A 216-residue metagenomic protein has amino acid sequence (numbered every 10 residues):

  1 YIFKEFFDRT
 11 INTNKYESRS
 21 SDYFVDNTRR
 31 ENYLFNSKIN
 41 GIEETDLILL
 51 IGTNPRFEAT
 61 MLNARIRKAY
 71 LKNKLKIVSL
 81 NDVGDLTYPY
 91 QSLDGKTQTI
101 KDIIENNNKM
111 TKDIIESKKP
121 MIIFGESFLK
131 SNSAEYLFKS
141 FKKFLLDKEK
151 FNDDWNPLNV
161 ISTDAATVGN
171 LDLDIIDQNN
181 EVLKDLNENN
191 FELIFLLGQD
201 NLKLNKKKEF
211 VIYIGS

Functional and structural regions predicted by a protein language model:
Y1-S216: Catalytic alpha/large subunits of respiratory electron-transfer oxidoreductases, centered on bis-MGD molybdoenzymes
